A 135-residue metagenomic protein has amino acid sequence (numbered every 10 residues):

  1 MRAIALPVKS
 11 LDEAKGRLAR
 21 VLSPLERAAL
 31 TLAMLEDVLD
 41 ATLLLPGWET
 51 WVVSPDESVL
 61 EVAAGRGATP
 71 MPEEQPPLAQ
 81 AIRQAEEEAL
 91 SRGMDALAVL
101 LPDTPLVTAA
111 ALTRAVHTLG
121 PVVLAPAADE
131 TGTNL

Functional and structural regions predicted by a protein language model:
M1-L18: N-terminal nucleotide-binding beta1-loop-alpha1 segment
A3-L6, L35, T50-W51: Hydrophobic targeting segments
A29-G47: A short, N-terminal amphipathic alpha-helix
P46-P70: Acidic donor-binding segment of Leloir-type glycosyltransferases
G47, M94, L119-P121: Short, high-confidence coil segments that cap the C-terminus of an alpha-helix and link into the following beta-strand
V62-A98: Short phosphate-binding loop-to-helix
L100-P102: Active-site acidic Asp-centered loop
T104-G132: Conserved donor-nucleotide/metal-binding helix-loop-beta segment in metal-dependent transferases, i.e., the alpha-helix
